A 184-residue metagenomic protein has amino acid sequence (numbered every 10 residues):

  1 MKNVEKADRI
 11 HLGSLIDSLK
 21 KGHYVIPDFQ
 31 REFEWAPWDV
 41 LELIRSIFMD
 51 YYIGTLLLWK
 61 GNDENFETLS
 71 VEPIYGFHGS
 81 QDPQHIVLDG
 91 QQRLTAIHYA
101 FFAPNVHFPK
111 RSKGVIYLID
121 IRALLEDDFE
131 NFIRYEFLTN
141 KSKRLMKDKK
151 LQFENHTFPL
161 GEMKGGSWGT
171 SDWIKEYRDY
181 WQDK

Functional and structural regions predicted by a protein language model:
K2-P37, L41-K184: Basic- and aromatic-enriched surface patches that contact anionic nucleotides/nucleic acids
